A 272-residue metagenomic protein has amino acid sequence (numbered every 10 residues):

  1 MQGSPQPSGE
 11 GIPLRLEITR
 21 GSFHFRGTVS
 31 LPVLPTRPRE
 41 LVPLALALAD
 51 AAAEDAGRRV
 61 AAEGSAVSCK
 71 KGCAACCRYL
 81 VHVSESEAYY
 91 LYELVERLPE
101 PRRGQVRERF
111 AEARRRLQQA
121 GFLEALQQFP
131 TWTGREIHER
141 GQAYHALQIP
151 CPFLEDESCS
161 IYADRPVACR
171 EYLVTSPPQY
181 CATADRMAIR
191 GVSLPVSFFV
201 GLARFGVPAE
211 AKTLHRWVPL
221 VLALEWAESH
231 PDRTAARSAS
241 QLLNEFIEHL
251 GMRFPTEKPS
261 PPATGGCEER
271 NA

Functional and structural regions predicted by a protein language model:
M1-A272: Short loop/turn segments that flank or connect secondary-structure elements
